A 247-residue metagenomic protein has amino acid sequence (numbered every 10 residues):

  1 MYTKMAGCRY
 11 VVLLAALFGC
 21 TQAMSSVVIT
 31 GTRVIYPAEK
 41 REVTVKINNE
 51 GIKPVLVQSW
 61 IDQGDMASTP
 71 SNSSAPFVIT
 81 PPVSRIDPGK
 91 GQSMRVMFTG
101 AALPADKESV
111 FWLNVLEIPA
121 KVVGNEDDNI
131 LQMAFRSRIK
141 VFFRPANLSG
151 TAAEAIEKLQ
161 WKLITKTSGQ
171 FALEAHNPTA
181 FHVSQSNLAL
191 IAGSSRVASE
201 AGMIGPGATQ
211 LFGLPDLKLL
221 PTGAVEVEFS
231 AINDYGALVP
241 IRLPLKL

Functional and structural regions predicted by a protein language model:
S25-N48, T151-S168: Beta-sheet-dominated interaction scaffolds and their linkers
T32-P70: N-terminal targeting signals for Sec/Tat export/insertion, comprising classic cleavable signal peptides
A38-T44, D106-V110, G169-F171, V225: Short, solvent-exposed loop/turn segments enriched in Ser/Thr/Gly
I47-G51, L173-T179: Asparagine-centered strand-capping/turn motif at beta-strand->loop junctions
K53-I61, H182-L188, I241: Short, hydrophobic/aromatic beta-strand segments
T69-A101, S194-P221: Intrinsically disordered, low-complexity Pro/Gly/Ser/Thr-rich segments with frequent PxxP/GP/PP motifs and embedded
T99-L148, L220-L247: Terminal connector regions
